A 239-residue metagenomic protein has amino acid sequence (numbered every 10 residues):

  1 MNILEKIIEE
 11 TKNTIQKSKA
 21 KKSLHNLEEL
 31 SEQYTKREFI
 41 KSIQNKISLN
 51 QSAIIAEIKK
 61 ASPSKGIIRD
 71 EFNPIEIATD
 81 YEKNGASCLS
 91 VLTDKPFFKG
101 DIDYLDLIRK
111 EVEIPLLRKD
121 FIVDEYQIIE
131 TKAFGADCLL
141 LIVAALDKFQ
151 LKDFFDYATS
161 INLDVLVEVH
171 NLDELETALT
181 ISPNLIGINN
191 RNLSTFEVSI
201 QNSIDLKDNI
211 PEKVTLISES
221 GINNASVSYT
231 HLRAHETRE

Functional and structural regions predicted by a protein language model:
M1-L105, K110-I114, Y157, L163-S182 (+3 more regions): Conserved N-terminal beta1-alpha1 strand-loop-helix module at the mouth
I54-A56, L89, L116-K119, L139-L141 (+3 more regions): Hydrophobic faces of well-ordered beta-strands that scaffold small-molecule active sites in alpha/beta enzyme cores
T79, D106, I129, K152 (+4 more regions): Alpha-helical segments flanking ligand/cofactor-binding loops in enzyme cores
G100, L117-K119, E125-Q127: Active-site-proximal loop/helix of nucleotide/amide-processing enzymes and allied scaffolds
V123-T195: Conserved anion-binding
H170-L216, G221-Y229: Catalytic core of soluble alpha/beta enzymes
T230-E239: Conserved small/polar residues in nucleotide/adenosyl-binding loops
